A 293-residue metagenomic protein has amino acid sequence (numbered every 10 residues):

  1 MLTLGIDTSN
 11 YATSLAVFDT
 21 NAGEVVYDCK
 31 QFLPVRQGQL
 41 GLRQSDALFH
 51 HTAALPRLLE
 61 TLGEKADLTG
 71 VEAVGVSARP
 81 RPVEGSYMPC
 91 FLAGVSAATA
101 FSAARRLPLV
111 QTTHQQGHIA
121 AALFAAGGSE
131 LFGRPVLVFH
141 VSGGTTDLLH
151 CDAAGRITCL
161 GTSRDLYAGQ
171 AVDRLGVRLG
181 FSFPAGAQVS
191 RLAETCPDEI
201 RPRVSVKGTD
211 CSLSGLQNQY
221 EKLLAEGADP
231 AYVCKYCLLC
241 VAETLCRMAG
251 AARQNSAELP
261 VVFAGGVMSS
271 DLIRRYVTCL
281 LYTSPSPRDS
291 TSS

Functional and structural regions predicted by a protein language model:
T8-S9, F18, V26-D28, E130-G133 (+2 more regions): A short helix-loop
S9-F49, I157-C159: Short glycine-rich, Thr/Ser-proximal phosphate-binding strand/loop in the N-terminal lobe of ATP-dependent enzymes
Q31, H50-K65, T244-M248: Short, well-ordered amphipathic alpha-helical segments that serve as non-catalytic structural scaffolds within diverse
E60-T99: Short beta-strand-loop/turn "lid" adjacent to the catalytic site in phosphate-handling enzymes
V76-R79, S142, V262-S270: Glycine-rich beta-strand-to-loop/alpha-helix junction loops that act as flexible
L107-L137: Conserved phosphate-binding catalytic cores of ATP/NTP-utilizing and phosphoryl-transfer enzymes
R191-V261, V267-T278: A contiguous, well-structured pocket-lining segment that forms one wall/lid of small-molecule binding clefts in soluble
Y282-D289: Conserved small/polar residues in nucleotide/adenosyl-binding loops
